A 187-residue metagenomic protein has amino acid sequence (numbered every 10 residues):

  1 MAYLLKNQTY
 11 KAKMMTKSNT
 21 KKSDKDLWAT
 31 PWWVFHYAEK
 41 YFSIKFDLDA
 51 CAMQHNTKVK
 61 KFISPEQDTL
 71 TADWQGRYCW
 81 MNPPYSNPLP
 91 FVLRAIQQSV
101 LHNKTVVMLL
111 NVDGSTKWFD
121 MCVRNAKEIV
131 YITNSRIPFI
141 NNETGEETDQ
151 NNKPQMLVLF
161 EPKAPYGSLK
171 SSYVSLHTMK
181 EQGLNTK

Functional and structural regions predicted by a protein language model:
A2-K187: Class I S-adenosyl-L-methionine-dependent methyltransferase catalytic core
